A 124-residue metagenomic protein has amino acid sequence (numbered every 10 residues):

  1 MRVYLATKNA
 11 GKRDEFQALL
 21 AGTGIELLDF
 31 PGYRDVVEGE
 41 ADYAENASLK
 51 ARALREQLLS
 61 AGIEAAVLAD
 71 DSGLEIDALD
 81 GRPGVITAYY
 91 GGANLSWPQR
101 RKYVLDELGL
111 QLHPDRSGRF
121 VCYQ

Functional and structural regions predicted by a protein language model:
M1-Y4, A10-Q124: Anionic-ligand binding patches
